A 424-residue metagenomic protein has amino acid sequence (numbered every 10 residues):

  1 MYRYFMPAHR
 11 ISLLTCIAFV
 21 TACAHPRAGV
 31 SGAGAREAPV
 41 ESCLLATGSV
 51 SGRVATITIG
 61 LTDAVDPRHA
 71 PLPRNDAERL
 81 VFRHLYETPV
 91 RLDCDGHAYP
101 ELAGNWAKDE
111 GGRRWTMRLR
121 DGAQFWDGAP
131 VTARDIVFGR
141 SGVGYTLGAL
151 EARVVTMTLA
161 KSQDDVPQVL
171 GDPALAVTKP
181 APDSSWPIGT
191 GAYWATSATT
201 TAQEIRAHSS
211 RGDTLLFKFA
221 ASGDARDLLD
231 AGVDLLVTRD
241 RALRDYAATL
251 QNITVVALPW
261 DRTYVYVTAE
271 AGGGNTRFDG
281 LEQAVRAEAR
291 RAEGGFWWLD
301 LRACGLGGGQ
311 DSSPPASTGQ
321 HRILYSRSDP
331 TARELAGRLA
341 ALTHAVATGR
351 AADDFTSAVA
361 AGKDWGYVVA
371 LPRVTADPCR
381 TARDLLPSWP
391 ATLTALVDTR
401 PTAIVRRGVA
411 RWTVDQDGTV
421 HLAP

Functional and structural regions predicted by a protein language model:
P7, R114, R118, R140-D183: Surface-exposed binding/hinge segments that line and control ligand-binding clefts or catalytic entry sites
T58-E110, I188-T190, P390-V405, V409 (+1 more regions): N-terminal lobe/hinge region of extracytoplasmic solute-binding protein
V81, G104-T146, T156, D227-D230 (+1 more regions): Aromatic- and charge-enriched surface segment that lines or borders ligand/interaction sites
K161-L215, F219-G223: Gly/Pro-rich hinge or "lid" segments in bacterial periplasmic/extracellular proteins
V166-L170, E293-G294, P315-Y325, K363-V409: Bilobed periplasmic-binding protein-like "clamshell/Venus-flytrap" ligand-binding domains
T196-R206, T214-A271, A336, P378: Extracellular/periplasmic solute-recognition and catalytic clefts
T200, G309-R373: Ligand/substrate-recognition segments at binding pockets and active sites
V267-G309, A382-L396: Periplasmic-binding protein-like
